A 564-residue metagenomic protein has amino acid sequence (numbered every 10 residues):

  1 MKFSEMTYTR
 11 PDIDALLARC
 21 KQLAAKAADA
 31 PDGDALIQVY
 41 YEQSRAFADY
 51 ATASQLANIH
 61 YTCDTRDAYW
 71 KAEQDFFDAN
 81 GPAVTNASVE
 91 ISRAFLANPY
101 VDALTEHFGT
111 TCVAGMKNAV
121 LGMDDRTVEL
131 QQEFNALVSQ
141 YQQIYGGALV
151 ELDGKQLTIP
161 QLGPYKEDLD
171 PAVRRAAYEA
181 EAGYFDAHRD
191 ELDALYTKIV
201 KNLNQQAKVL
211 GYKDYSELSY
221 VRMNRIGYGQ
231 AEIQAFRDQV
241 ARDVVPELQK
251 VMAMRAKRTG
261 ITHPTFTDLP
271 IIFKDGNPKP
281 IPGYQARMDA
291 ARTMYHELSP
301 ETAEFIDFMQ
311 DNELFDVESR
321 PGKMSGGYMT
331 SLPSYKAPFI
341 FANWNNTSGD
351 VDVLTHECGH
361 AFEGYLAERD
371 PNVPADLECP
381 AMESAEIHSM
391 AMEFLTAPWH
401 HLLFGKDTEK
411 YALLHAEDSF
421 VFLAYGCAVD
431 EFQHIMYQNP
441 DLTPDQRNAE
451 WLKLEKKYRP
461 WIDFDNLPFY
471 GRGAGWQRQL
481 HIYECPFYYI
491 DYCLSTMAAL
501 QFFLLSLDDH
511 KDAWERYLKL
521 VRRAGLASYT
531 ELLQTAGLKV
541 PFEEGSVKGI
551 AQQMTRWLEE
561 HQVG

Functional and structural regions predicted by a protein language model:
M1-P278: A well-structured
T110, G115-K117, G227, L354 (+6 more regions): C-terminal, non-catalytic "cap/extension" segments appended to globular domains
G122-M123, E179-H188, Y228-Q234, L269-P280 (+4 more regions): Glycine- and acidic
Q230-A231, M254, R258, L298-E301 (+4 more regions): Inter-helical turn/loop segments and adjacent helix faces that build the functional surface of alpha-helical bundle
R242-D243, E368, C379-D407, A416 (+2 more regions): Post-HExxH zinc-binding segment in Zn-dependent metallohydrolases
I261-A290, E363, F420-F422, C427: Long, K/E/R/D-enriched contiguous segments that form extended
K274-S334, T347-S348: Auxiliary, metal-adjacent structural segments of Zn-dependent hydrolase domains
A342-E368, S389-M390, F394, F432 (+1 more regions): Active-site recognition of the HExxH zinc-binding catalytic motif
